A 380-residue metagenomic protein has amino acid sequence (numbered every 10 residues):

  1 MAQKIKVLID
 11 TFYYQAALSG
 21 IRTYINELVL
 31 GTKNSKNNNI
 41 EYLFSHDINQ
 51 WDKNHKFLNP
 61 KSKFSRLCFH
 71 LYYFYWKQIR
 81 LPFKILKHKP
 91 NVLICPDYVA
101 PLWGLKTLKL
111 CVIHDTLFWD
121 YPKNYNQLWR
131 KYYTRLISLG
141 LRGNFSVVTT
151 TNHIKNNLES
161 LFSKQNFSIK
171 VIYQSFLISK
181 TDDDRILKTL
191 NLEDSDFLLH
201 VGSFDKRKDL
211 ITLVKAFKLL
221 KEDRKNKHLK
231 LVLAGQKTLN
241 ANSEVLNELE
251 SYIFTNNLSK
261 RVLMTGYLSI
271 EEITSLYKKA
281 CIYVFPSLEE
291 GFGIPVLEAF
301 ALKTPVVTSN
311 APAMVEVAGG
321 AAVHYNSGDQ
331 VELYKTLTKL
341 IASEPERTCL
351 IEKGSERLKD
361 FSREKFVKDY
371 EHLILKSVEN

Functional and structural regions predicted by a protein language model:
M1-N380: Carbohydrate transferase catalytic cores enriched for Leloir-type hexosyltransferases
